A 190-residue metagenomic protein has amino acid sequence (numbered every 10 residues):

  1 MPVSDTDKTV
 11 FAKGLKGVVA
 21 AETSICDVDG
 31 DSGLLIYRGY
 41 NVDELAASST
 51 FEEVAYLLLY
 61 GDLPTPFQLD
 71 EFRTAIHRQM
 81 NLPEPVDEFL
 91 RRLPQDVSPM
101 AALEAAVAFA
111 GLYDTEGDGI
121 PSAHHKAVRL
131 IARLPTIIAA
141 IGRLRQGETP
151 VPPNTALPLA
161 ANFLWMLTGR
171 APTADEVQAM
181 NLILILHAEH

Functional and structural regions predicted by a protein language model:
M1-H190: Hydrophobic alpha-helical bundle cores within soluble ligand-binding/oligomerization subdomains
